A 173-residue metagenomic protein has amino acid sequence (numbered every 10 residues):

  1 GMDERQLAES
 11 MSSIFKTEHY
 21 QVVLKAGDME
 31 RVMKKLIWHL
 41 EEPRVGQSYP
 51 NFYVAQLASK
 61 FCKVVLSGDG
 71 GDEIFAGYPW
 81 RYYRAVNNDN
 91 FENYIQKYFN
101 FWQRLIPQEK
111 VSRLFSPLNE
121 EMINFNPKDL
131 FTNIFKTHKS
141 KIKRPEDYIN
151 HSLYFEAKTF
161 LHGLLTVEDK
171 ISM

Functional and structural regions predicted by a protein language model:
G1-T137, K170-M173: ATP-dependent adenylate-handling active sites, centered on carboxylate activation for C-N bond formation
M33-I37, F155-L161: Short alpha-helical scaffolding segments that buttress acidic/His motifs in well-ordered protein cores
R44-V45, K143-E156: Structural motif
N51, G71, N150, Y154-K158: Short runs of predominantly hydrophobic/aromatic residues within well-ordered alpha helices that form helix-helix
A58, A157-I171: Short Ser/Thr-interspersed hydrophobic loop/turn segments at strand-loop and sheet-helix junctions that line or gate
T137-K143: An N-terminal domain-start capping segment
